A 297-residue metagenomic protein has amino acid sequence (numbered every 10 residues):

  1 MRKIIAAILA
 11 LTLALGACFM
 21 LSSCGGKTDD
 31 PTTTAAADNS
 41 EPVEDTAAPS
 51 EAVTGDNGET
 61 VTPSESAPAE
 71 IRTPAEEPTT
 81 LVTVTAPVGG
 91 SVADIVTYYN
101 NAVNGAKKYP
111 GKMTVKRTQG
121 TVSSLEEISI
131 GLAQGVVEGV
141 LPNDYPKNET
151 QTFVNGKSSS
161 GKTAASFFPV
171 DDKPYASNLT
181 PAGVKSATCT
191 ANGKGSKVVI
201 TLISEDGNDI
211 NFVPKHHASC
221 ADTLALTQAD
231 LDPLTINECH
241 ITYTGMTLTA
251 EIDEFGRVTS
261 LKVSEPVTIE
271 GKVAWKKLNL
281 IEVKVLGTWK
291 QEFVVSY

Functional and structural regions predicted by a protein language model:
M1-I8: Positively charged n-region of N-terminal signal peptides that target proteins for export
L9-A17: Hydrophobic helical h-region of N-terminal Sec-dependent signal peptides in bacterial secretory/periplasmic proteins
M20-S23: C-terminal motif of bacterial Sec signal peptides marking the signal peptidase cleavage site
G26-T28, G58-V61, E65-Y297: Subset-of-secretome marker
P31-I71, A75: Post-signal peptide N-terminal segment of mature Sec-exported envelope proteins
